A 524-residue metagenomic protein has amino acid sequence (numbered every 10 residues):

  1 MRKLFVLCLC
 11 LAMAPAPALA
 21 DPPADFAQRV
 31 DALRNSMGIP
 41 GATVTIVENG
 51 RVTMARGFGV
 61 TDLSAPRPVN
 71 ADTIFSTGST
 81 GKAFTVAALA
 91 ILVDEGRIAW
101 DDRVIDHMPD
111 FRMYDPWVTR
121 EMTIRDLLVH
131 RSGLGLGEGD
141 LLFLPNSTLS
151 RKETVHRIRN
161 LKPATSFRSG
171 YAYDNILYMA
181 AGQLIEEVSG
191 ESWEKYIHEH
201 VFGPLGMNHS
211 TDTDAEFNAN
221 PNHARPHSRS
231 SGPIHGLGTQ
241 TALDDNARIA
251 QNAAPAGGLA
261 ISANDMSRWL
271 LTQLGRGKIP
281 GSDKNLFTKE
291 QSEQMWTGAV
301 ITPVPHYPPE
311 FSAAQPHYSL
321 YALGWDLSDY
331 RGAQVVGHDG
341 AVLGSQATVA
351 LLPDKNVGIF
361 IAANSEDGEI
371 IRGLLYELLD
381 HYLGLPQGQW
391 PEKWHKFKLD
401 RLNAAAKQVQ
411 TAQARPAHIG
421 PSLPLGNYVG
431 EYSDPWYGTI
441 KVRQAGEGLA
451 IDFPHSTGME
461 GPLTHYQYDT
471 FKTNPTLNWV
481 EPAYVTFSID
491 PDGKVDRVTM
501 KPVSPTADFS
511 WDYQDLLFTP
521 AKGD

Functional and structural regions predicted by a protein language model:
M1-L4: Positively charged n-region of N-terminal signal peptides that target proteins for export
L7-C8, A18: Cleavable N-terminal signal peptides
M13-P15: N-terminal signal peptide c-region/cleavage motif recognized by signal peptidases
D21-T77, R97-A99, D106-H107, R112-Y114 (+1 more regions): Short, conserved catalytic-motif segment at the N-terminal edge
F58-L63, P116-L343: Short, surface-exposed loop or secondary-structure junction motifs that flank catalytic or metal-binding residues
T302-P303, A333, G373-D524: Peripheral terminal and inter-domain segments
G337-H338, T348-L351, K355-N364, R497-M500: Short, well-ordered beta-strand elements
